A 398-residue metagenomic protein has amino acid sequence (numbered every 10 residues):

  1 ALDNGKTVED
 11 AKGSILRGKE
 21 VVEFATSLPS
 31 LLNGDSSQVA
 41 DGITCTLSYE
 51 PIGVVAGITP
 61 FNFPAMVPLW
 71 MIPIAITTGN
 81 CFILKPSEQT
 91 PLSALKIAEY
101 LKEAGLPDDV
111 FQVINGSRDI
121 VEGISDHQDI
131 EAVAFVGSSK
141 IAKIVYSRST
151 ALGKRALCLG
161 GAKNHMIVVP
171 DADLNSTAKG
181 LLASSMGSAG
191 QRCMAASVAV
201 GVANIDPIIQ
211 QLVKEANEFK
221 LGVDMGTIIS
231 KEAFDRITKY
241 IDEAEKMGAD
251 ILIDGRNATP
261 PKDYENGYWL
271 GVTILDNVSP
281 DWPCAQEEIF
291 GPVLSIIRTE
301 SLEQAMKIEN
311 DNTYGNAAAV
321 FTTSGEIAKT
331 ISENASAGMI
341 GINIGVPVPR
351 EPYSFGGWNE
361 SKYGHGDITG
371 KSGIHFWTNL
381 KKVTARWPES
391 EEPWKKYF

Functional and structural regions predicted by a protein language model:
A1-I43, M225, I229: N-terminal Rossmann-like NAD(P)+-binding subdomain of aldehyde/semialdehyde dehydrogenases
N4, V113, P170, S230 (+2 more regions): A structural signal for short, well-ordered beta-strand elements
G5, E20, S27-S30, K102-P107 (+12 more regions): Generic secondary-structure signature for well-ordered alpha-helical cores
V22, G79, F111, V133 (+6 more regions): Residue-level signal for inorganic ion chemistry
F24, N33-A178, T299, G364: Rossmann-like NAD(P) dinucleotide-binding subdomain of oxidoreductase/dehydrogenase enzymes
W70-I72, Y240, I327: Conserved sugar-transfer catalytic core signal across GT-A, GT-B, and GT-C glycosyltransferases
L106, I130, I167, N217-L221 (+1 more regions): Conserved C-terminal structural/oligomerization subdomain of aldehyde/semialdehyde dehydrogenase
K140-S279, I342, E389-F398: ALDH superfamily catalytic-core signature
